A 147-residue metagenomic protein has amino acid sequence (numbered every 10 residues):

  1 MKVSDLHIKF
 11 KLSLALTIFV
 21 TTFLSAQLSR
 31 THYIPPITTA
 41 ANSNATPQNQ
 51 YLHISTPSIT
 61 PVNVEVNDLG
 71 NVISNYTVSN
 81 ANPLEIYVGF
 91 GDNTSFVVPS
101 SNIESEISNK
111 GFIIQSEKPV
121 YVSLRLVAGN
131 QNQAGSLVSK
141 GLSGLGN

Functional and structural regions predicted by a protein language model:
M1-R30: Bacterial Sec-dependent N-terminal signal peptides
Q27-N147: Intrinsically disordered, low-complexity linker/terminal regions across diverse proteins
